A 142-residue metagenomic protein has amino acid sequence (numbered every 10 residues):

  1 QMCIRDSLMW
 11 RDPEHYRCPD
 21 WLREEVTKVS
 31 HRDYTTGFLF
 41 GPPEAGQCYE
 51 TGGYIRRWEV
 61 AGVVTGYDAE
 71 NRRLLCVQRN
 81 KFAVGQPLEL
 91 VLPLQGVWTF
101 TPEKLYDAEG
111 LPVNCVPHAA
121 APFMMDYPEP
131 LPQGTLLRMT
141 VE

Functional and structural regions predicted by a protein language model:
M2-I4: Short, small-residue-biased leader/transition segments that mark boundaries at the very start of proteins
D6-R11, T36: C-terminal catalytic "cap/lid" subdomain
L8, V29-R32, V91: Short hydrophobic alpha-helical module
M9-R23, W98: Flexible, glycine/charged-enriched surface loops at secondary-structure junctions
P19, R23-Y67: Accessory interdomain/linker segments of ATP-dependent helicases and helicase-like nucleic-acid enzymes that mediate
V60-E142: Beta-strand/loop-dominated core regions that host nucleotide or nucleotide-derived cofactor-binding catalytic loops
